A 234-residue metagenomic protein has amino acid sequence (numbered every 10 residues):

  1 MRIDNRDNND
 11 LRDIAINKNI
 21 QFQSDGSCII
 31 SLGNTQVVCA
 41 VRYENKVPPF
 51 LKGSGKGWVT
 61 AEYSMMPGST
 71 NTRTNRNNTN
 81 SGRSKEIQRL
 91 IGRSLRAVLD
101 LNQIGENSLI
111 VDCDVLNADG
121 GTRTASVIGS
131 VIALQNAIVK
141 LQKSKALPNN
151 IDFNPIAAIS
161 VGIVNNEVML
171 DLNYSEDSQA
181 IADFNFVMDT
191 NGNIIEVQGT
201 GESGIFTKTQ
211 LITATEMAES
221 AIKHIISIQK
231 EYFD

Functional and structural regions predicted by a protein language model:
M1-S24, C28-S31: Short, Gly/Pro- and small/polar-rich lid/capping loops
I14-I16, Q23-G26, E44-V47, R96-A97 (+3 more regions): Glycine-rich, charged/polar anion/phosphate-binding loops that engage phosphate groups from diverse ligands
A15-N17, I29-S31, V38-A40, T60 (+5 more regions): Structured core elements
I20, C28-I104, I194-E216: Glycine-rich, flexible beta-strand/loop modules in the N-terminal catalytic cores of phosphate-handling
R89, I110-L141: Conserved mixed alpha/beta catalytic, RNA-binding, or beta-rich assembly cores of soluble enzyme, regulatory
N102-Q103, G121-A125, Q135-V139, A146-D234: A structural signal for small-residue-enriched, beta-sheet-centric alpha/beta enzyme cores and oligomeric scaffold folds
E106-S108: Outer-membrane beta-barrel architecture
